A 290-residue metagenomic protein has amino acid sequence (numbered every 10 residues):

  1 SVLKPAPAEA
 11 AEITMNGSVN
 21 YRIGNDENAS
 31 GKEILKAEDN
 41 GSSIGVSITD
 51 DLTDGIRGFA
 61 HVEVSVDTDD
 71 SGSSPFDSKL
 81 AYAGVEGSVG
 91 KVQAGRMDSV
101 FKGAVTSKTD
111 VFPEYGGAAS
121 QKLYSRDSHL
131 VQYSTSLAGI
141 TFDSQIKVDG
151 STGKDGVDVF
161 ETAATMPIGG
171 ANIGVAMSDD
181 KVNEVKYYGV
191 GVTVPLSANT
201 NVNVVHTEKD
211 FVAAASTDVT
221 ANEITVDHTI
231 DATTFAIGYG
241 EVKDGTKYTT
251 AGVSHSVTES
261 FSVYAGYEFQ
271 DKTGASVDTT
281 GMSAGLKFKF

Functional and structural regions predicted by a protein language model:
S1-F290: Outer-membrane beta-barrel proteins
